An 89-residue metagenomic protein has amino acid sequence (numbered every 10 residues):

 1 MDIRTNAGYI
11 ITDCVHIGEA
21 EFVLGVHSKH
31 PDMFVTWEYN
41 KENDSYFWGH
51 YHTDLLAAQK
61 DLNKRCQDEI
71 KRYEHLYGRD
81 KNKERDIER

Functional and structural regions predicted by a protein language model:
M1-D2, K29, E84-D86: Alpha-helical structural signal
M1-H16: Negatively charged, low-complexity tracts enriched in Asp/Glu with abundant Ser/Thr
A7-G8, D32, Q67, E84: Low-complexity, intrinsically disordered short peptide segments enriched in small/polar/basic residues
E21-G49, R65: Short aromatic-glycine-(Arg/Gly/Cys) micro-motifs in beta-strand/loop hairpins
Y51-E69: A short, charged, amphipathic alpha-helix used as a generic interaction element across diverse proteins
A58, R79-R89: Non-Sec secretion/translocation targeting segments of pathogen effectors
D68-N82: Short, mixed-charge low-complexity intrinsically disordered segments
